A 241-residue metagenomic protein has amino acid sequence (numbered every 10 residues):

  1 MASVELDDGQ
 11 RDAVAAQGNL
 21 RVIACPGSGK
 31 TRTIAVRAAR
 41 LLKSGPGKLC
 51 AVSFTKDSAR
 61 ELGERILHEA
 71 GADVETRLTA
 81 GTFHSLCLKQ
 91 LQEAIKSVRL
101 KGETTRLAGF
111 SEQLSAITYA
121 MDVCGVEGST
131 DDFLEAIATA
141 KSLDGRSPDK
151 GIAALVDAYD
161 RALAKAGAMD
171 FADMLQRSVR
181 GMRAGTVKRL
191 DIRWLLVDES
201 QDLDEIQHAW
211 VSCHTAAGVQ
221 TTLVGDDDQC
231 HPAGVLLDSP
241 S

Functional and structural regions predicted by a protein language model:
M1-I23, S28, R32-T33, K48-C50 (+6 more regions): Accessory N-terminal region flanking or inserted into the helicase ATPase core in nucleic-acid motor proteins
M1-V98: P-loop NTPase Walker
V36-R40, R177, C213: Active-site signature of alpha/beta-hydrolase-fold catalytic machinery across serine- and Asp/Cys-nucleophile hydrolases
K56-A59, H84-C87, D227-H231, L236-S239: Conserved nucleotide-binding/hydrolysis micro-motifs of P-loop NTPases
L67-A70, K96-S97, S212-T215, D238-S241: Glycine-rich, phosphate-binding/catalytic loops in enzymes
E75, A216-Q220: A short helix->loop->beta-strand "cap" motif at the edges of active sites that frequently abuts
A94-G128: A substrate-engagement module of RecA-like helicase motors
E199, G225-D226: Walker B catalytic acidic pair
